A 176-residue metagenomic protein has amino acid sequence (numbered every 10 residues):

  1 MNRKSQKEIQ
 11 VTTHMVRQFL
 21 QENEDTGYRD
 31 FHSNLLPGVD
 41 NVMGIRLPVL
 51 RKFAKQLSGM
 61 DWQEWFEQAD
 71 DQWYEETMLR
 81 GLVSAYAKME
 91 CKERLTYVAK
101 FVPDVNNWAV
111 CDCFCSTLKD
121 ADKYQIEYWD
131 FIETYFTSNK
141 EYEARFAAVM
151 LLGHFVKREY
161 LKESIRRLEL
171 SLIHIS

Functional and structural regions predicted by a protein language model:
M1-L172, S176: Alpha-helical scaffold domains
